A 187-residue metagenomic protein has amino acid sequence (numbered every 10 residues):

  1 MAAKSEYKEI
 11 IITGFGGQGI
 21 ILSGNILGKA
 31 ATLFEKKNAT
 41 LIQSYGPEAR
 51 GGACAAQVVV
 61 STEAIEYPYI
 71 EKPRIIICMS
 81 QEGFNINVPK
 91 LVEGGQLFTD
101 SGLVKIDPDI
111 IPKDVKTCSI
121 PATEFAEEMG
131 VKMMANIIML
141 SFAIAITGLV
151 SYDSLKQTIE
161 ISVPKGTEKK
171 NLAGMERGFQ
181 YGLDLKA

Functional and structural regions predicted by a protein language model:
M1-A187: Active-site cofactor/cluster-binding pocket
